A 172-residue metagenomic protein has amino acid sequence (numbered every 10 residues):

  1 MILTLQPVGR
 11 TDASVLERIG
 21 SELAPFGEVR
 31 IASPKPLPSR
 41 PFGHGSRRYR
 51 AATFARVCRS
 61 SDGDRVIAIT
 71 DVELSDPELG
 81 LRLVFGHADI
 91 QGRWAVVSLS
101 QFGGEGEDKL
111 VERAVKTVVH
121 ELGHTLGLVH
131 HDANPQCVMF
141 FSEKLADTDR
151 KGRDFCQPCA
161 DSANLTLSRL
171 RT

Functional and structural regions predicted by a protein language model:
M1-A13: Fold-level signature of zinc-dependent metallopeptidase catalytic domains
R10-T117, V129: Metzincin-family zinc-dependent endopeptidase catalytic domain
V84-R113, V129-T172: Metalloprotease/metallohydrolase-associated module, dominated by Zn2+-dependent proteases
H120: Conserved phosphoacceptor histidine of two-component systems
G123, G127-L128: Active-site-flanking alpha-helical
